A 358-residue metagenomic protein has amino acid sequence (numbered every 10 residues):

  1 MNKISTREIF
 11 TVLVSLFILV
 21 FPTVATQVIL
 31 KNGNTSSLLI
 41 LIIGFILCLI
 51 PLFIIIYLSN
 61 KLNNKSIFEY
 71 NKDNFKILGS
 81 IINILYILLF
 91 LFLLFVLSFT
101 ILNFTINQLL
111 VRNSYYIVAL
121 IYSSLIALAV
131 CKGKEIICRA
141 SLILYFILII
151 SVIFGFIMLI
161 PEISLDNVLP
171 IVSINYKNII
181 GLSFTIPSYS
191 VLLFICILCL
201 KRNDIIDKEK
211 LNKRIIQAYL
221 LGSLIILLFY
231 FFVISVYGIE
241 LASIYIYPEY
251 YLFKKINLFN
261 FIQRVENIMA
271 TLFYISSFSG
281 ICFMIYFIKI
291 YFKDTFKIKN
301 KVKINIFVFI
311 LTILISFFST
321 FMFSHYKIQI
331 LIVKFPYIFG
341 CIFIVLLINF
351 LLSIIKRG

Functional and structural regions predicted by a protein language model:
T6-A25, I40, G44, C48 (+7 more regions): Hydrophobic, membrane-embedded alpha-helices of multi-pass small-molecule transporters
F21-Y115: Membrane helical hairpin/interfacial module
K31, I106, S124-L144, N203-D207 (+2 more regions): Membrane-water interface regions at transmembrane-helix termini and the short interhelical loops of multi-pass membrane
I42-I54, I87-L97, L125-A127, Y145-L159 (+2 more regions): Selective recognition of specific alpha-helical transmembrane segments in multi-pass small-molecule
L91-S98, V130, I147-V172, P187 (+2 more regions): Hydrophobic alpha-helical segments and their helix-loop junctions in multi-pass secondary transporters
I101, Y116-I117, A129-L159, I332-L346: Membrane-interface loop-to-helix entry segments
V236-E266: Membrane-interface interhelical connector segments
F296-K303, F317-F339: Extracellular/periplasmic helix-loop-helix junctions in multi-pass membrane proteins
